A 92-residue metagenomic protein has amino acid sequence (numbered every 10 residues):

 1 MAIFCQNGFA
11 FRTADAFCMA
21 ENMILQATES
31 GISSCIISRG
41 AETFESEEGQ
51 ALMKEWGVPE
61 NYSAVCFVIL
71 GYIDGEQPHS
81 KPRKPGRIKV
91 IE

Functional and structural regions predicted by a protein language model:
M1-E92: Acidic, surface-exposed loops and disordered segments
